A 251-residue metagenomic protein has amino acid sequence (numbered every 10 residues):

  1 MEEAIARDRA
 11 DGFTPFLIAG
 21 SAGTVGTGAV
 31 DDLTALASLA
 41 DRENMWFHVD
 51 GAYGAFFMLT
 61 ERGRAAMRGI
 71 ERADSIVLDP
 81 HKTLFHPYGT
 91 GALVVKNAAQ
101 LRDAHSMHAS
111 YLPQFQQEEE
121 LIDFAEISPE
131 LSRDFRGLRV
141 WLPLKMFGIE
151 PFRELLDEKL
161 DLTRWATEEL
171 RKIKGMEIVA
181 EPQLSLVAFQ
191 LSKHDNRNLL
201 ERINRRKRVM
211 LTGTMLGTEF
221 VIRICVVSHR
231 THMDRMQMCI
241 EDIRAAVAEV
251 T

Functional and structural regions predicted by a protein language model:
M1-R102: Conserved PLP-enzyme active-site core in the AAT-like
T14-G23, F147-E154, R223-V227: Glycine- and acidic
T24, R68-R171: Active-site C-terminal subdomain of aminotransferase-like
A40, L170-R171, I203-N204: A generic structural signal for well-ordered alpha-helical segments
V95, F189-K193, V226-S228: Short beta-strand-to-loop capping motifs
E177-I203: Conserved PLP-binding catalytic core of the aspartate aminotransferase-like
A180-L186, R206-R223: Conserved PLP cofactor-binding pocket of PLP-dependent enzymes
G213-T251: PLP-dependent enzyme catalytic core of the Aspartate aminotransferase-like
